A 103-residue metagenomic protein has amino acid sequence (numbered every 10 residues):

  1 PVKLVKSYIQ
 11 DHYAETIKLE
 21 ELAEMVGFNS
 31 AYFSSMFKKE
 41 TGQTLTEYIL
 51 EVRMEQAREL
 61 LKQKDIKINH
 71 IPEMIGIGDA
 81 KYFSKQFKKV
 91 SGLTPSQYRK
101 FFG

Functional and structural regions predicted by a protein language model:
P1: Flexible loop/N-cap segments at domain edges
K6-T16, K39-K81, K100-G103: Terminal helix-turn-helix DNA-binding modules in bacterial transcription factors
E15-S30, S34, K39: C-terminal accessory/binding modules appended to enzymatic or scaffolding proteins
M25, M74-I75, V90: Residues within the alpha-helical elements of helix-turn-helix
A31, K81, S96: Key DNA-contact positions within bacterial/archaeal DNA-binding proteins
F33, F37, Y82-F83, F87: Short hydrophobic/aromatic patch on the recognition helix
K85-G103: …primarily DNA-binding HTH/wHTH and HhH modules…
